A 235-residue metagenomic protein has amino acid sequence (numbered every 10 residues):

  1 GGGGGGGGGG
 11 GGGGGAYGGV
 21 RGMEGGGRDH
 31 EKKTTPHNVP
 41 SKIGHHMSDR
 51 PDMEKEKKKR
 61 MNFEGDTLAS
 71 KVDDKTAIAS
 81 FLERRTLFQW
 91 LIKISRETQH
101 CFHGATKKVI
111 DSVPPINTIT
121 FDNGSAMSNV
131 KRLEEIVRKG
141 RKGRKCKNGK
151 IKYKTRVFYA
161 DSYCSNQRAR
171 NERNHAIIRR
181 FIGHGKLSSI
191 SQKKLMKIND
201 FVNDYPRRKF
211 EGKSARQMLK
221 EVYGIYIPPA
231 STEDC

Functional and structural regions predicted by a protein language model:
G1-K55: Basic, flexible linker segments flanking DNA-binding modules in nucleic acid-interacting mobile-element proteins
R60-K71: Two-metal-ion RNase H-like nuclease active-site motif
K71-D74, L91-V113: Active-site beta-loop-alpha junctions of metal-dependent nucleic acid enzymes, especially the RNase H-like/DDE
E83-R84: Extended hydrophobic
L87-I92, Y159, G183: Short small-residue beta-strand/loop micro-motif enriched in glycine and branched aliphatics
N123, V130, G143-K152, R156-I182 (+1 more regions): RNase H-like two-metal-ion nuclease catalytic core shared by retroviral integrases and related mobile-element nucleases
K186-C235: C-terminal domain-tail junction helix/linker
